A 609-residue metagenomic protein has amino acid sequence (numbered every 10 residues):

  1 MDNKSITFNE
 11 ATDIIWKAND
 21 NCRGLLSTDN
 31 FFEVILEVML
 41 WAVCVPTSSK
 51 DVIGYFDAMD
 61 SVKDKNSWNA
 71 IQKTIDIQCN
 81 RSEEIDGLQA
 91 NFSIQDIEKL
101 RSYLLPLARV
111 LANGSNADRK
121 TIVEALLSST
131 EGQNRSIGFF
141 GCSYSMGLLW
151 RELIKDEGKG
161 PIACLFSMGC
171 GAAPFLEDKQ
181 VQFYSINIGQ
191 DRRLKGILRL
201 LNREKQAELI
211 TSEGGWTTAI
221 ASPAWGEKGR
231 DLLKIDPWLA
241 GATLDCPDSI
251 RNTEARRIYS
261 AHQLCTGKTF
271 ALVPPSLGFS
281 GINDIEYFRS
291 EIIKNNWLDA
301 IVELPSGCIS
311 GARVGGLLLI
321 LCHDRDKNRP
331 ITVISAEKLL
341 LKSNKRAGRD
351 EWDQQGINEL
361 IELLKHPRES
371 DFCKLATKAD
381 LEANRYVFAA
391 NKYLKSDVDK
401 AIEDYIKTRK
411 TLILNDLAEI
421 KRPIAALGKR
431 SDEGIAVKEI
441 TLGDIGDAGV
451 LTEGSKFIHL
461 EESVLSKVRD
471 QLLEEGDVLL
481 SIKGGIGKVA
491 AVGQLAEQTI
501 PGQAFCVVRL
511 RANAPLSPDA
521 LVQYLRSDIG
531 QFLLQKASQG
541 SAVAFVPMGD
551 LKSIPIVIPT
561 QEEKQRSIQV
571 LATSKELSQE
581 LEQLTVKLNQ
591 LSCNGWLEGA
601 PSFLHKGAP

Functional and structural regions predicted by a protein language model:
V45-N134: Long recognition/docking surfaces used for binding and targeting
Q133-K228, P275-S276: Conserved S-adenosyl-L-methionine
D248-L321: Conserved Class I SAM-dependent methyltransferase catalytic core
S310-T408: Flexible, glycine-/basic-rich loop-and-beta segments that form/coincide with the SAM-dependent methyltransferase
L319, N391, Q498-C506, S538-R566: A short glycine-rich beta-alpha junction/loop motif
L363-A436, S553, I558-P609: Non-catalytic DNA-recognition/assembly elements of restriction-modification systems
N415-K429, D444-E475: Sequence-specific dsDNA recognition surfaces
R469-Q471, V478-R526: A short beta-sheet element
